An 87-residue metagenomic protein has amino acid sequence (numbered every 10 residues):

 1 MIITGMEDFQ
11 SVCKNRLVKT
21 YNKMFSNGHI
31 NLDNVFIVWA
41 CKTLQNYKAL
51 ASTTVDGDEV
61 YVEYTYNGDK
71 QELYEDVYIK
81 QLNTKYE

Functional and structural regions predicted by a protein language model:
M1-F25: N-terminal trafficking/processing presequences and adjacent post-cleavage segments of proteins routed to secretion
G5-D8, N31-N34, K85-Y86: Serine/threonine-rich low-complexity intrinsically disordered regions
K19-N22, S26-A40: Transition segment at domain starts
N34-E72: Amphipathic, interaction-prone secondary-structure segments
K70-E87: A short, surface-exposed interaction/processing loop segment used at functional sites
